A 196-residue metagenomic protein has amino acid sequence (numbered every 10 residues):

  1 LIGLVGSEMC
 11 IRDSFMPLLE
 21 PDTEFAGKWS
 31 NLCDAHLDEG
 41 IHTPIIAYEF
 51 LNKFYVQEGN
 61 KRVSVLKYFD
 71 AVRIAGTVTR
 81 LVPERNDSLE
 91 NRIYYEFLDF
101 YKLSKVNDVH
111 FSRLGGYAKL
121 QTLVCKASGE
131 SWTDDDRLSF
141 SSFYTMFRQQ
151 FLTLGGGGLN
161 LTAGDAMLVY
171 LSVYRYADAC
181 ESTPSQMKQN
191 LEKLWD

Functional and structural regions predicted by a protein language model:
L1-G6, C10-I11: Single conserved hydrophobic/aromatic residue that forms the stacking wall/gate of nucleotide- or nucleobase-binding
I2, F54-Y55: A residue-level structural signature of the nucleotidyltransferase/glycosyltransferase Rossmann-like core
S7, C33-L37, R92-I93: Short hydrophobic/aromatic-rich motifs at helix boundaries and adjacent loops
S14-I46, F50, Q57: Short N-terminal edge-element motif at the start of the domain
S30-H36, V63-V65, N107: Intrinsically disordered, low-complexity boundary segments flanking structured domains
E39-F54, N60-I93: A short, basic-hydrophobic beta/loop patch
V72, V78-D196: Surface-exposed, charge/polar-rich loops and edge strands
